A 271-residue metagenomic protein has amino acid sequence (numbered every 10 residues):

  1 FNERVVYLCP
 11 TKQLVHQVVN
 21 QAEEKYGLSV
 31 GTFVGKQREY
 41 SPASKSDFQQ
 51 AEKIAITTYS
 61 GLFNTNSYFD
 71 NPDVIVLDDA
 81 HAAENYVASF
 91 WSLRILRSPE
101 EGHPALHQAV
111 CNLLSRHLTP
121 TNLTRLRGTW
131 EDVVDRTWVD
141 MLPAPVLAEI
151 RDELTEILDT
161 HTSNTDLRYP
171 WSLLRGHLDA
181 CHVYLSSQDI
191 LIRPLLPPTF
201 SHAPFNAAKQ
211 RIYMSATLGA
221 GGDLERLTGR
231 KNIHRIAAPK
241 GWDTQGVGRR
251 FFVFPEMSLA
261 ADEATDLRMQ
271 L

Functional and structural regions predicted by a protein language model:
N2-Y26, V30-R38, G61: Conserved Walker A/P-loop ATP-binding site and its immediately adjacent core in helicase/helicase-like ATPase domains
E3-Y7, K53-A55, D73-I75, K209-Y213: Generic beta-sheet signal
T11, K53, T57-G61, D79 (+1 more regions): A short beta-strand-to-loop transition that corresponds to the Sensor-1 phosphate-sensing loop of AAA+ P-loop ATPases
H16, N20, N64, N85 (+1 more regions): Alpha-helical elements of the RecA-like P-loop NTPase motor core of helicases
E24-Y26, Q49-A51, L93-R94, R230-K231: Short, hinge-like loop/turn segments at secondary-structure boundaries
Y40-K45, Q245-G248: Short, solvent-exposed polar/charged micro-motifs at secondary-structure junctions
P42-V74, A83-V87, R193-P197: Conserved RecA-like ASCE ATPase "motif II neighborhood" in helicase/translocase motors
N71-D73, D79-L271: Conserved coupling segment at the C-terminus of the helicase ATP-binding
